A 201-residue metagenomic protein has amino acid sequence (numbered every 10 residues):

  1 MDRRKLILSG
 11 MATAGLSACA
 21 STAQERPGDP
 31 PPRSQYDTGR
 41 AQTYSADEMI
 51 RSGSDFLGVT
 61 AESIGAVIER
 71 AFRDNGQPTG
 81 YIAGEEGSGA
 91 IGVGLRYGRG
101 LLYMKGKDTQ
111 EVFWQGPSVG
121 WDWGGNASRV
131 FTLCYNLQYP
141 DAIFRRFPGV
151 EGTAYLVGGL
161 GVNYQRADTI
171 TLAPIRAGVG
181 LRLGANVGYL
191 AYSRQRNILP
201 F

Functional and structural regions predicted by a protein language model:
R4-S21: N-terminal export signals
L8, P27-G28: Intrinsically disordered, low-complexity segments enriched in glycine/proline and serine/threonine
G28-F201: Small-residue-enriched, tightly packed secondary-structure blocks
